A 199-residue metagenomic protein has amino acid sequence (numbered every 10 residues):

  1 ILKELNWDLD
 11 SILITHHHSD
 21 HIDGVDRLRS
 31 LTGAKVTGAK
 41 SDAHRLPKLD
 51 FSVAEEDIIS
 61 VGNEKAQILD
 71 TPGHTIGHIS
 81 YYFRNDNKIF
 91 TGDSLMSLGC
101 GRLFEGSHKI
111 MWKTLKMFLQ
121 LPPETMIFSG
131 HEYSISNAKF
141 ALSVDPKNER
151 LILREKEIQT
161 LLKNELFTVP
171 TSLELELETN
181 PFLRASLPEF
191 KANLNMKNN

Functional and structural regions predicted by a protein language model:
I1-Q67, L153, E157: Active-site HxH/HxHxD metal-binding segment of metal-dependent hydrolases
I1-W7, L46-D145: Catalytic core of the metallo-beta-lactamase
I12, V25, L49, E56 (+12 more regions): Surface-exposed loop/turn and secondary-structure junction residues enriched for glycine/proline
L13-T15, A34, H131, L166-F167 (+1 more regions): Intrinsic structural disorder
A39, T75, S172: Residue-level signal for threonine
K116-M126, I135-N199: Accessory terminal helices/loops
